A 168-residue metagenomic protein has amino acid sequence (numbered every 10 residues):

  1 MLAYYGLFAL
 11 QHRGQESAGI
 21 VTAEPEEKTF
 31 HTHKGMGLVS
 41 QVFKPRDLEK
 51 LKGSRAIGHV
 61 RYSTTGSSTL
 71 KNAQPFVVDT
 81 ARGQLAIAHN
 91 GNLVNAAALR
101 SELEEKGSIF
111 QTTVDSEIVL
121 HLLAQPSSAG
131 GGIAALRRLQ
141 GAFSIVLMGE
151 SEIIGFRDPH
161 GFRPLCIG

Functional and structural regions predicted by a protein language model:
M1-G168: Conserved short alpha-helical segments that host acidic/polar catalytic motifs at enzyme active sites
